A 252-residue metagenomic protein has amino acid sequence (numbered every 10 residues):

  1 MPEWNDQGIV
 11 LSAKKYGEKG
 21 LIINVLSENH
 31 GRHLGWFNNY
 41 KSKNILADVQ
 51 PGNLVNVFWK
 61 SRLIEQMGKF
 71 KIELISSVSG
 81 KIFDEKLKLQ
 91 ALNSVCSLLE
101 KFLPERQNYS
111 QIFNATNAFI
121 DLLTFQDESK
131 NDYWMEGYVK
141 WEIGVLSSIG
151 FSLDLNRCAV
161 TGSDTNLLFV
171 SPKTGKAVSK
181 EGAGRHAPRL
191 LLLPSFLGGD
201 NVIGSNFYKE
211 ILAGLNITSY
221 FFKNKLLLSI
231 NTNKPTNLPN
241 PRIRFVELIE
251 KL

Functional and structural regions predicted by a protein language model:
M1-L21, L26-L252: Non-catalytic alpha-helical scaffolds and adjoining flexible linkers that form interface surfaces for assembly
